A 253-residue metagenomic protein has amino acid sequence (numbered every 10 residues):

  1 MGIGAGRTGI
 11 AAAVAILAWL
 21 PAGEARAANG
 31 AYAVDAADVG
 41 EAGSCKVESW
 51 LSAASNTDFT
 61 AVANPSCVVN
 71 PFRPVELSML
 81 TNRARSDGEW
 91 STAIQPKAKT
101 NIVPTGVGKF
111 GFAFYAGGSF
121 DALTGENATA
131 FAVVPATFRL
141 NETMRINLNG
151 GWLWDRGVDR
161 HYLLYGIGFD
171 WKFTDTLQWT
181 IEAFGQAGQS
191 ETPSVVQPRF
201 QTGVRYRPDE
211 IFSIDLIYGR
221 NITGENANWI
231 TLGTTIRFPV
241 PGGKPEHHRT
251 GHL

Functional and structural regions predicted by a protein language model:
M1-A12: Bacterial N-terminal signal peptides that target proteins for export
A11-P21: Bacterial N-terminal signal peptides
A25-L253: Transmembrane beta-barrel domains of Gram-negative outer membranes and organellar outer membranes
